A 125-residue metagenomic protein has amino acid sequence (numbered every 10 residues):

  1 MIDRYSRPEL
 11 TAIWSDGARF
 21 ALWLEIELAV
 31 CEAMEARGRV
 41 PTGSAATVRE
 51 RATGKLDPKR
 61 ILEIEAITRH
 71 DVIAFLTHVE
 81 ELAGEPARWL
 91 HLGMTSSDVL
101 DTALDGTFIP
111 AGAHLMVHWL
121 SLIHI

Functional and structural regions predicted by a protein language model:
M1-I123: A helix-coil-helix interface module used to build multimeric assemblies and to scaffold catalytic/cofactor sites
